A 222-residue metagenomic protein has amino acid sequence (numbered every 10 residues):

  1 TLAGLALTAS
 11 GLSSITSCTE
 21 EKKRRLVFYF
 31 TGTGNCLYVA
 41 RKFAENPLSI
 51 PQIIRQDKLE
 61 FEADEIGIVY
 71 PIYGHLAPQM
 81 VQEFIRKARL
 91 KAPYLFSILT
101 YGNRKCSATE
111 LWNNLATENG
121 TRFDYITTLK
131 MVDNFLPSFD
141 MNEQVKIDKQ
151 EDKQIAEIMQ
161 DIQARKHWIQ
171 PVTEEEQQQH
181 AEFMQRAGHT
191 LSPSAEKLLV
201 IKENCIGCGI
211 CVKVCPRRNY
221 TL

Functional and structural regions predicted by a protein language model:
T1-S17: N-terminal export signals
L12-F30, V39, E45: C-terminal segment of N-terminal export signals and the immediately downstream linker at the start of the mature
P51-D133: Helix-loop-strand module that forms the ligand-binding subsite of alpha/beta enzymes
T121, Q160-W168, I210-P216: Generic secondary-structure signature for well-ordered alpha-helical cores
L136-E176: Glycine-rich phosphate/pyrophosphate-binding loop and the adjoining helix
V172-R186: Active-site rim beta-loop-alpha module in soluble metabolic enzymes
M184-L222: Ferredoxin-like iron-sulfur electron-transfer modules
